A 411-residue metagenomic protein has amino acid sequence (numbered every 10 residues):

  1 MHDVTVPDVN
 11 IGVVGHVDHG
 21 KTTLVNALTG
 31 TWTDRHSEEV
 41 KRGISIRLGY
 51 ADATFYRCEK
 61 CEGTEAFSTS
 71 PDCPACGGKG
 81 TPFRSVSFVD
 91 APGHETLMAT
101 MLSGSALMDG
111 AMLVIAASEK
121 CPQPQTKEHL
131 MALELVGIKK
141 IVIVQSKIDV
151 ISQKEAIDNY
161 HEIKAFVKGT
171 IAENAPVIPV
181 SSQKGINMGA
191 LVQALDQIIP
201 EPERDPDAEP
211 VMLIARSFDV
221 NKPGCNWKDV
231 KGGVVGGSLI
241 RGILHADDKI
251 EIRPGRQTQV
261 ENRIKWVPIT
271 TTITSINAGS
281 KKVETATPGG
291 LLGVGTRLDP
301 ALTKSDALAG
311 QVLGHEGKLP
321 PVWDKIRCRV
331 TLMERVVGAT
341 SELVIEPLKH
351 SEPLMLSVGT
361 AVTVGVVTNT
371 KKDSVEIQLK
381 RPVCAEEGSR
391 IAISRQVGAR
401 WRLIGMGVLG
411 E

Functional and structural regions predicted by a protein language model:
M1-A99, M108: P-loop NTPase switch module centered on the Walker A-proximal segment
H2-D3, A165-L308, V312-L319, D324-L332: Conserved catalytic-core segments of large NTP-driven translation/proteostasis enzymes
N10-V13, I151-Q153, D299-E411: C-terminal effector modules of nucleic-acid-centric enzymes and ribosome-associated factors
D18, L24, G43, D90 (+11 more regions): Residue-level signature of catalytic and energy-coupling elements of molecular machines, predominantly ATP/GTP-dependent
F83-S87, A91-L97, A106-E128, E134-I157: Conserved Switch II/interswitch segment of TRAFAC-class P-loop GTPases
A116-S118, K139-I157, V177-M188, G310 (+2 more regions): G-domain G4 guanine-recognition motif of GTPases
